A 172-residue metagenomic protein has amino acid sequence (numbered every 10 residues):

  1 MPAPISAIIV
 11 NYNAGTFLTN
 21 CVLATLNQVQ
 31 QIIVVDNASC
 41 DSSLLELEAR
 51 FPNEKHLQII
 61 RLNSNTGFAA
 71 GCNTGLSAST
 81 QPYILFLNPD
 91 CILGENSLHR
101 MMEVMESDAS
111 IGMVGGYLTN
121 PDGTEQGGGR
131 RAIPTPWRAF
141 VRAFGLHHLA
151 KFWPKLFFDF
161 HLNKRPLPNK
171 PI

Functional and structural regions predicted by a protein language model:
N13-Q28: Short, well-formed alpha-helical segments that are part of the catalytic scaffolds of diverse glycosyltransferases
T19, D41-R50: Acidic helix N-cap motif at the loop->helix transition within catalytic regions of sugar-transfer enzymes
A24, D36-L45, S64: A conserved acidic beta->alpha catalytic loop
Q30-A38, Q58-L62: Short beta-strand/loop segment that forms part of the nucleotide-sugar
L62-S79: Glycine-rich, basic loop-to-helix element that forms the pyrophosphate-binding segment of sugar-nucleotide handling
I84: Short aromatic/hydrophobic "clamp" motif used to bind/position activated sugar donors
E95-G128: Conserved donor NDP-sugar-binding/catalytic core segment of glycosyltransferases
I133-I172: Short, flexible, basic/aromatic active-site loop/helix in glycosyltransferases
